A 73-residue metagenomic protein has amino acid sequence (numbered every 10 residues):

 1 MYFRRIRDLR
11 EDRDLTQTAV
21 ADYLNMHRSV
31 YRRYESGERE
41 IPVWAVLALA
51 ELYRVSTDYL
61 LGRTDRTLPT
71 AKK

Functional and structural regions predicted by a protein language model:
M1-D12: A short, Lys/Arg-rich alpha-helix, primarily the initiator
R5, T16, P42-A45, S56: Residues that mark the N-terminal boundary/hinge immediately upstream of a DNA-recognition element
D14-S36, A48: Short alpha-helical DNA-recognition segment
N25, W44-Y59: DNA major-groove recognition helix of helix-turn-helix/homeodomain DNA-binding modules
E51, L61-K73: Short, charged recognition helix plus adjacent turn of helix-turn-helix-like nucleic-acid-binding domains
